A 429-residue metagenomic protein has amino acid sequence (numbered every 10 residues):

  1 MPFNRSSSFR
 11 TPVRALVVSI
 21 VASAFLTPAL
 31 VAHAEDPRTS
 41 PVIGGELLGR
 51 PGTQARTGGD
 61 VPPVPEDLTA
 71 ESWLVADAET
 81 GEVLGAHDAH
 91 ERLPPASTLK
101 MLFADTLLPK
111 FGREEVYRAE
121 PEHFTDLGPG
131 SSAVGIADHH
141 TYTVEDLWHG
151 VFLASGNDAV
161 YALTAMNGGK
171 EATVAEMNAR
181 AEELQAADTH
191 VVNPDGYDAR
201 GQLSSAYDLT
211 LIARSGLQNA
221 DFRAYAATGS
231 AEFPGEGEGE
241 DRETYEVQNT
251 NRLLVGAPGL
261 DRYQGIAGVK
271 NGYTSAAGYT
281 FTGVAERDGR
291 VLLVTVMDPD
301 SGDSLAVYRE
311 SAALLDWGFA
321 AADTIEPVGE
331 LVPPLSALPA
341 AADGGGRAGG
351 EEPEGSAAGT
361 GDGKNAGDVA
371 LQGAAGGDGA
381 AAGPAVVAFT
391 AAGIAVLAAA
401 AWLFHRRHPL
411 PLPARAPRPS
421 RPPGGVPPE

Functional and structural regions predicted by a protein language model:
P2-P12, L16-I20, A24-Y207, L211-G216 (+1 more regions): Active-site-adjacent loops and short helices of periplasmic peptidoglycan-processing enzymes
P2-S8, P12, H33-V64, L68 (+1 more regions): Penicillin-recognizing serine hydrolase domain
N4-S7, A321-E429: Conserved SxxK-family serine transpeptidase/carboxypeptidase catalytic domain of penicillin-binding proteins
